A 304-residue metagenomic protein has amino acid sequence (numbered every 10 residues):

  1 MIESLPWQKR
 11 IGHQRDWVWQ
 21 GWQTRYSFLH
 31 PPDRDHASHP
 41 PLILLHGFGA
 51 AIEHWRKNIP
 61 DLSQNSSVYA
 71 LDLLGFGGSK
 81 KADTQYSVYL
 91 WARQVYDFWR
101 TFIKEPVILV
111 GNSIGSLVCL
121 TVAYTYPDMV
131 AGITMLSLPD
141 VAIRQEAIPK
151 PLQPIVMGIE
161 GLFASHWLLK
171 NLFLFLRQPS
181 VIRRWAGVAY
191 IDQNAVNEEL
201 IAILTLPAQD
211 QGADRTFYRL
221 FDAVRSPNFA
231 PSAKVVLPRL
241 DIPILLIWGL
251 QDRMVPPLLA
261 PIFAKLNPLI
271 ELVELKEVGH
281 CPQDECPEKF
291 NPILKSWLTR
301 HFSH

Functional and structural regions predicted by a protein language model:
T24, K170-P238: Conserved alpha/beta-hydrolase catalytic His-Asp/Glu region
S27-K80: Conserved HGGG/HGGXW glycine-rich cap/lid loop of the alpha/beta-hydrolase fold
L90-V107: Conserved acidic catalytic loop of the alpha/beta-hydrolase fold
K104-P149: Conserved hydrolase catalytic core segment
L200, A233, P257-A264: Short alpha-helix in the alpha/beta-hydrolase fold that links the catalytic acid
L240, L246-W248: Short beta-strand/loop motif that positions the catalytic acidic residue of the alpha/beta-hydrolase fold
Q251-V255: Acidic catalytic loop of the alpha/beta-hydrolase fold
P268-H304: Catalytic active-site module of serine/aspartate enzymes centered on a nucleophile-bearing elbow/loop
